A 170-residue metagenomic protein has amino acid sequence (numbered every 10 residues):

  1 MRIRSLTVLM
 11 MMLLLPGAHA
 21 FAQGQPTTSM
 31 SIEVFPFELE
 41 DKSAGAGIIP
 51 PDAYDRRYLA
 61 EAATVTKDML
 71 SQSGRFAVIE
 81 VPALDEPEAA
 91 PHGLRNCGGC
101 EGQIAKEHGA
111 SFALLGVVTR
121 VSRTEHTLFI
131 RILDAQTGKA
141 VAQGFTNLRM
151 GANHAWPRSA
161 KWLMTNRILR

Functional and structural regions predicted by a protein language model:
M1-R4: Positively charged n-region of N-terminal signal peptides that target proteins for export
T7-G17: Bacterial N-terminal signal peptides
A20-S73, L84, I168-R170: A structural "domain/chain start" motif
A44-A46, A90-H92, H126: Short, well-ordered secondary-structure micro-motifs
L59, A63-K67, E101-G102, W156-K161: Extracytoplasmic/secreted envelope proteins and their assembly/folding machinery, especially bacterial periplasmic
Q72-L115: Short, solvent-exposed, polar/charged sequence segments at loop or secondary-structure edges
G98, N153-L169: Short, surface-exposed secondary-structure junctions/capping segments
S111-A152, R158: Amphipathic beta-strand/beta-sheet edge segments enriched in Tyr/Trp
